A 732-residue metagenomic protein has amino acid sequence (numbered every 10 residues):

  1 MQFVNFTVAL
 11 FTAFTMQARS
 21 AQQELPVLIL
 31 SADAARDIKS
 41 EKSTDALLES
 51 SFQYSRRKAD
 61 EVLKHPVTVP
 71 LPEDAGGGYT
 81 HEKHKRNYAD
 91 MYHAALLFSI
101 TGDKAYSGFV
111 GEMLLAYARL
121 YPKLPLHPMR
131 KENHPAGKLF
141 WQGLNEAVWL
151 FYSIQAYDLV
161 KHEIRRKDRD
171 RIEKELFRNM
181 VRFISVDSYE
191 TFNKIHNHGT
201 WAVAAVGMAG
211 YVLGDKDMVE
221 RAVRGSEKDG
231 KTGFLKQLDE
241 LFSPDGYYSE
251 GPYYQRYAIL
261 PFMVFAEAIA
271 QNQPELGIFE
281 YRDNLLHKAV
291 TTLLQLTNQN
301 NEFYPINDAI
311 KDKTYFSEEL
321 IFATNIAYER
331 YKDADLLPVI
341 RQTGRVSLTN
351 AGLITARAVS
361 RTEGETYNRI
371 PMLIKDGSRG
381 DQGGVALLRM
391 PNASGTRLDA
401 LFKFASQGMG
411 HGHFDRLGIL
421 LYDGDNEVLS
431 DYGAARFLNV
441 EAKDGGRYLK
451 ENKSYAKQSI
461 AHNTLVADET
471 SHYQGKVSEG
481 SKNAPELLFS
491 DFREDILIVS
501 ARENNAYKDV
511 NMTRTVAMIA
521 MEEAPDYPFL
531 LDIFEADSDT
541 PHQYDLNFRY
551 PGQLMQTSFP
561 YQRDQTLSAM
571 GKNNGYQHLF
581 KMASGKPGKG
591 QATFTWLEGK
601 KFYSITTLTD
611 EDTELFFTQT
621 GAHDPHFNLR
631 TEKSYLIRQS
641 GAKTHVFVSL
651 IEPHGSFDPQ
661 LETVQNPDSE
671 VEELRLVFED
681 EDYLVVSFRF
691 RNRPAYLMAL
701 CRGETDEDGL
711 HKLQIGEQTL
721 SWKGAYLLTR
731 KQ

Functional and structural regions predicted by a protein language model:
M1-Q23: Bacterial Sec-dependent N-terminal signal peptides
V27, A32-K42, E49-S51, R56 (+3 more regions): Aromatic-lined, polymer-binding surfaces characteristic of secreted/periplasmic polysaccharide-degrading enzymes
G137, S378-D381, L487-I498, M518-D526 (+5 more regions): Short, ordered beta-strand-loop transition motifs
K174-R416, L420-E427, Q562-L597, Y603-T609 (+2 more regions): Extracellular polysaccharide-recognition and catalytic grooves
L337-M570, K643, S649, P653-S656: Catalytic and substrate-binding regions of extracellular carbohydrate-active enzymes, especially polysaccharide lyases
S500-R502, G590-F594, D682-F690: Short, hydrophobic/proline-enriched secondary-structure or compact coil segments at domain edges
F548-Y550, K601-G621, H645-S656: Short, hydrophobic/aromatic-enriched beta-strand segments in well-ordered soluble domains
Y635-V646, I651-Q732: Non-catalytic terminal regions with compositionally biased, polar/charged low complexity
